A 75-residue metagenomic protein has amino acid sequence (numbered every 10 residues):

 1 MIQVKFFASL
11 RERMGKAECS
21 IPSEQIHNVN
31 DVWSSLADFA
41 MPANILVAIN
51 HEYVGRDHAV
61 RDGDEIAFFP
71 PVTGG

Functional and structural regions predicted by a protein language model:
M1-G74: Ubiquitin-like/PB1-type beta-grasp interaction modules and other compact soluble beta-rich domains
